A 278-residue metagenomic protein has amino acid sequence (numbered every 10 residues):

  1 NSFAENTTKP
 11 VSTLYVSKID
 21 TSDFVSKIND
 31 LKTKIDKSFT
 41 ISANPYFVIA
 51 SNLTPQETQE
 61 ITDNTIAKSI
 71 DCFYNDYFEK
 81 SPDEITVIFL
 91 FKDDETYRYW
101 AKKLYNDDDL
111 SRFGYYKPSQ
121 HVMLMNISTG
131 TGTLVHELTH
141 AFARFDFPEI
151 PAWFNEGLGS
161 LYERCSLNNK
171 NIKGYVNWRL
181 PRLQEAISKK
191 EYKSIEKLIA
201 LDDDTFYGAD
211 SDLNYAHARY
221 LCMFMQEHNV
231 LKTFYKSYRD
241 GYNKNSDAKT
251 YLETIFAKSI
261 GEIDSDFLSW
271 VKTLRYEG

Functional and structural regions predicted by a protein language model:
N1-S42, A257-G278: N-terminal low-structure segments adjacent to metalloprotease catalytic domains across cellular compartments
N1-T13, S17, S26, I49 (+3 more regions): Proteins with a high burden of low-complexity, intrinsically disordered sequence enriched in S/T/G/P/A and R, requiring
F3, T86-I88, L198: Generic beta-strand hydrophobic packing signal
L14-K18, N52-E60, D212, T254-A257: Charge-dense, low-complexity intrinsically disordered segments
D20, D30, G130-T131, F206 (+1 more regions): Short, flexible segments with low predicted structural confidence
D36-P151, N168, K244-Y251: Juxtacatalytic substrate-recognition/specificity segment
W100-M125, P148-G278: Acidic/His/Gly-enriched intrinsically disordered linker/tail segments that often contain short helix/coil "MoRF-like"
